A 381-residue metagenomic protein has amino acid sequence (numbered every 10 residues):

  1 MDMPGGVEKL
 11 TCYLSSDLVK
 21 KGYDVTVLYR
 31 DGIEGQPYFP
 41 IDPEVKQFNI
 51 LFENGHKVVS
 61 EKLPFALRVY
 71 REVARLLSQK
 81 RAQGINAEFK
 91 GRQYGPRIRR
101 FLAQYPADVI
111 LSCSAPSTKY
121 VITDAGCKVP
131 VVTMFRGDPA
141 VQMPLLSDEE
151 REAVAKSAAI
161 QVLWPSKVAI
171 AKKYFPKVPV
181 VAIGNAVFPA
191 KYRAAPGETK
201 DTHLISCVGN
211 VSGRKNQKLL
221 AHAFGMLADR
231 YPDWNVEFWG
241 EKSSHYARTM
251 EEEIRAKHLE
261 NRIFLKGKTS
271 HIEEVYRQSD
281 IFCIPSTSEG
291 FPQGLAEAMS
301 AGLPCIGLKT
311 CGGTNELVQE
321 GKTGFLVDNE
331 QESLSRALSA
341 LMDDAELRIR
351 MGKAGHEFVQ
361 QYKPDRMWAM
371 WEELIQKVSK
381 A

Functional and structural regions predicted by a protein language model:
L28-E34, V208, N235-T249: Glycosyltransferase donor-sugar binding loop
V141-L145, K172, A182-T202: Acidic anion/phosphate-binding donor-loop and adjacent secondary structure in glycosyltransferase catalytic cores
E198-K215, A221-F224, E237: Conserved donor-binding/catalytic core segment of Leloir-type glycosyltransferases
R248-G267: Nucleotide-activated donor-binding/catalytic signature segment of Leloir-type glycosyltransferases, i.e., the conserved
K268, T287: Aromatic "clamp/platform" in nucleotide-sugar-dependent glycosyltransferases that forms part of the donor/acceptor
P304-L308: Short hydrophobic beta-strand element within catalytic cores of glycosyltransferases and related nucleotide-activated
K309, Q319-E332, A340-E346, Q360: Conserved acidic donor-binding segment of nucleotide-sugar-dependent glycosyltransferases
S333, A340, L347-Q361, M370-E373: A short, well-ordered alpha-helix in the C-terminal region of glycosyltransferases
